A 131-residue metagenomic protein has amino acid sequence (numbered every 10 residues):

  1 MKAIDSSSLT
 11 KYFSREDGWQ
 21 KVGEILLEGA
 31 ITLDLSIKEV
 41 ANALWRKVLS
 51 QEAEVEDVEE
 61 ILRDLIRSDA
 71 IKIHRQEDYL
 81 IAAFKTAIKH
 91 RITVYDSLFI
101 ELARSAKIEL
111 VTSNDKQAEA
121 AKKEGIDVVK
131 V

Functional and structural regions predicted by a protein language model:
M1, L33, I100-V131: Acidic, PIN/NYN-like endoribonuclease modules and their adjacent C-terminal/linker elements
M1-S36, S50-E60, K116, E124: Short, well-structured N-terminal submotif of metal-dependent ribonuclease cores
S6-S7, V40, S97: Generic detector of well-ordered alpha-helical packing
E16, E39, E101: Acidic-residue sensor for enzyme active/binding pockets
A41-I73, L80-A82: Active-site-proximal, substrate-binding regions of enzyme catalytic domains and RNA-binding/basic surfaces
I71-S113: Active-site neighborhoods of divalent-metal-dependent phosphate/nucleic-acid chemistry enzymes
